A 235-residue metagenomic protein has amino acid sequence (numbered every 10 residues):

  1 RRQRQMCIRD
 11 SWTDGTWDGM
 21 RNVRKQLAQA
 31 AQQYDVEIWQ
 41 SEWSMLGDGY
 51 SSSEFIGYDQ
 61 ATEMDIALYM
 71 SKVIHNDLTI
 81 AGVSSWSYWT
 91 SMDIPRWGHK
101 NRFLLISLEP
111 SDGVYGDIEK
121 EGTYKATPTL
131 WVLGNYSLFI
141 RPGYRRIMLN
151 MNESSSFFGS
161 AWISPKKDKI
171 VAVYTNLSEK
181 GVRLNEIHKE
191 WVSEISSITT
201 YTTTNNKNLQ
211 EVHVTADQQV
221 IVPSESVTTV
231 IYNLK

Functional and structural regions predicted by a protein language model:
R1, R21-Q29, L68-I74, S154-F157: Alpha-helical scaffolding within the catalytic cores of extracellular/periplasmic polymer-degrading hydrolases
R2-C7: Short, small-residue-biased leader/transition segments that mark boundaries at the very start of proteins
R9-S52: Glycoside hydrolase catalytic-domain groove-lining segments
D14-D18, M45-Y50, D93-G98, E179-V182 (+1 more regions): Flexible loop/turn segments at secondary-structure boundaries
Q40-N135, I147-E153: Aromatic/acidic polysaccharide-binding cleft in carbohydrate-active enzymes
N152-E194, E225: Carbohydrate-binding surface patches
K189-N208: Solvent-exposed beta-hairpin/edge-strand motifs
H213-K235: C-terminal beta-strand-rich structural cap/linker in extracellular carbohydrate-active enzymes
